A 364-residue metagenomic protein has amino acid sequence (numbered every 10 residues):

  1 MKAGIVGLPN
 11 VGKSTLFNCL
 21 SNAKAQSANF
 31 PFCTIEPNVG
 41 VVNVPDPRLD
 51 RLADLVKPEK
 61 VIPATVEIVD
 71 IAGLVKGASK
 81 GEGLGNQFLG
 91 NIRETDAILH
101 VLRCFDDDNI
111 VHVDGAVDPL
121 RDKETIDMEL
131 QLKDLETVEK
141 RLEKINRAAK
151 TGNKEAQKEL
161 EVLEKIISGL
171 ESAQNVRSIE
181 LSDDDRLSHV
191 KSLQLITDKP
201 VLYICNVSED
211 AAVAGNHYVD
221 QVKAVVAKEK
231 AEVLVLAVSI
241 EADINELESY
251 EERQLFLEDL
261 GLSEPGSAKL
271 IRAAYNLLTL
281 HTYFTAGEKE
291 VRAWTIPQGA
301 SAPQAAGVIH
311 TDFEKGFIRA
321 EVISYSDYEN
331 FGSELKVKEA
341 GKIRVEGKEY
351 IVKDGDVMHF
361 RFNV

Functional and structural regions predicted by a protein language model:
M1-V111, E139-K140, I145: Conserved G1/Walker A P-loop phosphate-binding module
K2-V6, V11, F17, K144-I351 (+2 more regions): C-terminal-of-GTPase-core extension/linker across diverse P-loop GTPases
N22-A23, R48-L49, G73-V75, R103-N109 (+5 more regions): Conserved nucleotide-binding/hydrolysis micro-motifs of P-loop NTPases
A28-N29, I110-D114, G215-H217, L247: Short amphipathic alpha-helical segments
F32, D46-L49, I62-I68, E82-T95 (+8 more regions): Amphipathic alpha-helical transducer elements in NTP-driven molecular machines
V42, L74-K80, G115-L130, A149-E155 (+2 more regions): Flexible beta-alpha connector loops of hexameric P-loop NTPases
R93, A97-H100, F105-K133, T137-K140 (+2 more regions): Switch/coupling subdomain of P-loop NTPase systems
